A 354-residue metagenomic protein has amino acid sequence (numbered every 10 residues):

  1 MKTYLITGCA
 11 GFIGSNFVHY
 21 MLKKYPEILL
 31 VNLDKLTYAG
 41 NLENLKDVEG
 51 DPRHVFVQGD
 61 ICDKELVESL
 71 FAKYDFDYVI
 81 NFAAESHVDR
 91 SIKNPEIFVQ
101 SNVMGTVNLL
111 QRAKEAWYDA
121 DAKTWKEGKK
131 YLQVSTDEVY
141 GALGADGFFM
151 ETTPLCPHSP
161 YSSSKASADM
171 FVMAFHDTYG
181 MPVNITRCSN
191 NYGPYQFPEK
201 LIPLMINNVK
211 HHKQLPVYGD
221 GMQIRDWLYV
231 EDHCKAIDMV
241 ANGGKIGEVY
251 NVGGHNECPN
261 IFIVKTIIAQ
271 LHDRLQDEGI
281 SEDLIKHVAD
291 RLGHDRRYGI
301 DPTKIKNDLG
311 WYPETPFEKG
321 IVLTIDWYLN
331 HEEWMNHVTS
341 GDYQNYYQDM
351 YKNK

Functional and structural regions predicted by a protein language model:
M1-N191, A241, L323, Y328-H331 (+1 more regions): N-terminal Rossmann-like NAD(P)+-binding domain of SDR-like oxidoreductases, especially those catalyzing
T3-Y4, F17, L30, G59 (+3 more regions): C-terminal substrate-binding subdomain of Rossmann-fold SDR/epimerase-dehydratase oxidoreductases
N16, E43, S69, R90-K93 (+6 more regions): Generic recognition of short, well-ordered alpha-helical segments
L36, N190-G193, Q223-I224, R291-L292: Short histidine/acidic/glycine/proline-rich micro-motifs that form metal- and phosphate-coordinating active-site loops
N41, G50, A145, P194-P198 (+3 more regions): Residue-level signature of the cytosolic catalytic core of signaling kinases
E43, E65, M104, S167-M170 (+5 more regions): Active-site phosphate/pyrophosphate-handling residues
V48, G147, P198-I206: A glycine/serine/threonine-rich, flexible loop-to-helix segment that serves as the NAD(P) cofactor-binding "lid"
P157-S164, P194, P198, I202 (+1 more regions): The catalytic Tyr-centered alpha-helix of NAD(P)H-dependent dehydrogenases
